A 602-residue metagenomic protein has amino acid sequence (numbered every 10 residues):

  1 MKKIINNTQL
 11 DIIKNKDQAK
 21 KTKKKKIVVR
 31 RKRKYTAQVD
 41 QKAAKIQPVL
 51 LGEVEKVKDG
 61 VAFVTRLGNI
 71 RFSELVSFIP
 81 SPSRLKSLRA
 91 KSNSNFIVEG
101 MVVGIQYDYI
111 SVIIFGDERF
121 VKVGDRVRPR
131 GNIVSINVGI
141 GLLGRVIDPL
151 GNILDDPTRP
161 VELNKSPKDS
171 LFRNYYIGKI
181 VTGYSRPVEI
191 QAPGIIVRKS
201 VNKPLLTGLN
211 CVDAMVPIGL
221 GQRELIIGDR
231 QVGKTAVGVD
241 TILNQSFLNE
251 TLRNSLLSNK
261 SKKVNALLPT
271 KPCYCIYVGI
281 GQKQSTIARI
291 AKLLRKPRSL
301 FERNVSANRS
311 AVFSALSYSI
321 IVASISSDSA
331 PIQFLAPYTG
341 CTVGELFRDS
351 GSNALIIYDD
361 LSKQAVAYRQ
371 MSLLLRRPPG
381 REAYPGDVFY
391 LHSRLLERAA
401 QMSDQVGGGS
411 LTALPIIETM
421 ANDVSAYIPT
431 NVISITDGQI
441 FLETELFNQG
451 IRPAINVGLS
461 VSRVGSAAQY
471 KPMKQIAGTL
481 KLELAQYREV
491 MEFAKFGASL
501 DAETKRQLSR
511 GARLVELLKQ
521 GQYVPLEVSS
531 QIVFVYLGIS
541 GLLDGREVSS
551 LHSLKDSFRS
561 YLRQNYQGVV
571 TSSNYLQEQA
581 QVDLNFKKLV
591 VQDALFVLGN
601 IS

Functional and structural regions predicted by a protein language model:
R31-T207: Acidic-enriched and Gly/Ser
N69, S83, Y107, D117-F120 (+17 more regions): Conserved nucleotide-binding/hydrolysis micro-motifs of P-loop NTPases
V127, L154-Q222, A236-D240, E250-T270 (+2 more regions): P-loop NTPase nucleotide-binding/switch module
K199-L205, R230, C275-I280, S319-L335 (+2 more regions): Flexible beta-alpha connector loops of hexameric P-loop NTPases
L220-L293, D360: Walker A/P-loop NTP-binding active-site region of P-loop NTPases, recognizing the glycine-rich GxxxxGKT/S
P272-C275, S317-I320, S350-L355, G408-A413: Loop/turn-to-beta-strand initiation segments
P331-A367: Phosphate-binding/switch loop-helix module in NTP-utilizing enzymes
L346-D349, K363, Q370-S602: Conserved catalytic/coupling modules of large nucleotide/cofactor-utilizing molecular machines
